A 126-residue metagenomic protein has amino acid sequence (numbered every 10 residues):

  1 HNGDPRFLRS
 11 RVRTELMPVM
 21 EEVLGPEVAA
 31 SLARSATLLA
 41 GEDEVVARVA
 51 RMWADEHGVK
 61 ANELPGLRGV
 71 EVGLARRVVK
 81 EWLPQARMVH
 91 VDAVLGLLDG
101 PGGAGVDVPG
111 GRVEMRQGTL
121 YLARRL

Functional and structural regions predicted by a protein language model:
H1-N2, R51: Proline- and acidic/polar-enriched loop/turn elements at helix boundaries
G3-L8: Noncatalytic alpha-helical scaffolds and linker/capping helices
R9-R13: Short, cationic motifs built from Arg/Lys/His that form the positively charged side of catalytic pockets
T14-M17, E21, G25-L126: AMP-forming adenylation/ATP pyrophosphatase catalytic core
